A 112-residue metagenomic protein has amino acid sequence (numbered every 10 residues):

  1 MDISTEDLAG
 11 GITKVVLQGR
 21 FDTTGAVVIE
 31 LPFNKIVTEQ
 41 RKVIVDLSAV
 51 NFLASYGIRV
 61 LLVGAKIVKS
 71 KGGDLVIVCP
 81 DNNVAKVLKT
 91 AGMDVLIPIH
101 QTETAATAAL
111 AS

Functional and structural regions predicted by a protein language model:
D2-L31, S48-A49: STAS-typified acidic loop motif
S4-E6, V78, H100: General small-molecule cofactor/ligand-binding pocket signal
V16-Q18, V27-E30, T90-G92, A108-S112: Surface-exposed beta-strand edges and their flanking turn/coil or helix-capping segments
T23-I97: Amphipathic alpha-helical interaction surfaces in cytosolic regulatory modules
P98-S112: A charged, well-structured terminal subsegment
